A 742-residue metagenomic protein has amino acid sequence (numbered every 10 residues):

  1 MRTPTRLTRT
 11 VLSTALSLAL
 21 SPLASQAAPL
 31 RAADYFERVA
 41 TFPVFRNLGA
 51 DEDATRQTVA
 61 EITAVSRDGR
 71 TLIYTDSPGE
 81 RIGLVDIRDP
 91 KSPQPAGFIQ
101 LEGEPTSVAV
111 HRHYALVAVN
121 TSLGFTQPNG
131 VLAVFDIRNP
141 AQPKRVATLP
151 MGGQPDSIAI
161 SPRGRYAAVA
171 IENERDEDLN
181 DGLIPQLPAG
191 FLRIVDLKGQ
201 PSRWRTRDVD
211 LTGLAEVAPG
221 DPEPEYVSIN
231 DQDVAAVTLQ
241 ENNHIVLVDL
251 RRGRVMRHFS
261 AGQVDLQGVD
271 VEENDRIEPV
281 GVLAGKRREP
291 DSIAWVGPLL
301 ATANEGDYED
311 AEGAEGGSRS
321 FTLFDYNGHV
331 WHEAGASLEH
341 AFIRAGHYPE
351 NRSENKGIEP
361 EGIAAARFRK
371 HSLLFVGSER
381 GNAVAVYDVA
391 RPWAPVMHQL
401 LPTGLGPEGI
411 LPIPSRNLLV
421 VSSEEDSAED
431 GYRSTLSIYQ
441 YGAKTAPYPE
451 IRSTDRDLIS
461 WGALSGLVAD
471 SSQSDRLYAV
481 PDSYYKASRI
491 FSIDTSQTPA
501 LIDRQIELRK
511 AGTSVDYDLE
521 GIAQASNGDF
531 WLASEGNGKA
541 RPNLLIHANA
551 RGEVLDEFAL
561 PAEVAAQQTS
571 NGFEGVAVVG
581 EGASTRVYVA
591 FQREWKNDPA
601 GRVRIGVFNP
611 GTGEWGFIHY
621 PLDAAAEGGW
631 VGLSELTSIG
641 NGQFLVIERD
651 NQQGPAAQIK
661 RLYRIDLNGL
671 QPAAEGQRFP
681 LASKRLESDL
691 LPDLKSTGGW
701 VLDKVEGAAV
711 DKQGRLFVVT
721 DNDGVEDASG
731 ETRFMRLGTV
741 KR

Functional and structural regions predicted by a protein language model:
M1-L7: N-terminal secretory signal peptides that target proteins for export/translocation
V11-P22: Bacterial N-terminal signal peptides
A28-R742: Sequence/structural signature of beta-propeller domains
